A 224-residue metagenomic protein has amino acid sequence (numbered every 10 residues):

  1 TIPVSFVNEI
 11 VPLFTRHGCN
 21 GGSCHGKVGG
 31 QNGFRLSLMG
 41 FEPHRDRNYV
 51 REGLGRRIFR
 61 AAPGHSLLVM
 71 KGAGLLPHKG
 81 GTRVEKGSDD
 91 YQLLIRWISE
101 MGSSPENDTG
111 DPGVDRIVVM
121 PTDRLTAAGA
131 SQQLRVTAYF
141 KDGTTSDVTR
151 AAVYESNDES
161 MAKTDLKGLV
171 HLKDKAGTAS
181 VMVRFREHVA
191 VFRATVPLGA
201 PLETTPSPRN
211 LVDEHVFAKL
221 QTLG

Functional and structural regions predicted by a protein language model:
T1-G224: Aromatic- and Gly/Pro-enriched helix-to-coil junctions and flexible linker segments
